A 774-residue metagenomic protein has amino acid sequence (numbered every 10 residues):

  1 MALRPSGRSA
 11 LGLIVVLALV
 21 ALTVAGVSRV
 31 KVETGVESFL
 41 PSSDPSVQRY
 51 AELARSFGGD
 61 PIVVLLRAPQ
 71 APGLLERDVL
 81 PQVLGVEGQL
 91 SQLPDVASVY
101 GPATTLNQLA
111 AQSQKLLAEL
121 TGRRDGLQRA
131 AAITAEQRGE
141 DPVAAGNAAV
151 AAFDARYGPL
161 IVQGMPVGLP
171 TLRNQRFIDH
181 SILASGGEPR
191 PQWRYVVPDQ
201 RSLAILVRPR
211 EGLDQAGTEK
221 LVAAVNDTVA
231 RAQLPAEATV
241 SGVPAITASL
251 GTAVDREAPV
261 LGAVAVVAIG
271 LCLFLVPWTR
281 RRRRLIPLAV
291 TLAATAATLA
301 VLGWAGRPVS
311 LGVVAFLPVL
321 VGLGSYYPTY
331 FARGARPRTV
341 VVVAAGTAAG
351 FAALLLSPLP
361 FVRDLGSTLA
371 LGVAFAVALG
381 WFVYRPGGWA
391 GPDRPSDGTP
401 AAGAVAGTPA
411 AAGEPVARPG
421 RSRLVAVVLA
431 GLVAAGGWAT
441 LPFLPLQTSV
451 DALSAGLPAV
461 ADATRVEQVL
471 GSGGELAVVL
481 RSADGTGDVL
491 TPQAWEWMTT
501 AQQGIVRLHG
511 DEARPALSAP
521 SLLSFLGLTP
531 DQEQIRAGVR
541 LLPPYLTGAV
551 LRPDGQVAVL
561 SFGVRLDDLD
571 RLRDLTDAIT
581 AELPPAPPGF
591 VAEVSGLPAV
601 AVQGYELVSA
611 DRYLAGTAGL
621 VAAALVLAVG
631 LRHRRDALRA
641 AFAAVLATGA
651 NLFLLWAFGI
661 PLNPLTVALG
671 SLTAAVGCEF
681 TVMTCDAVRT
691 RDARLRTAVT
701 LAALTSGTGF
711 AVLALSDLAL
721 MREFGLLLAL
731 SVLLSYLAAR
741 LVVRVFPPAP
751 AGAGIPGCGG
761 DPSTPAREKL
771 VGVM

Functional and structural regions predicted by a protein language model:
M1-A263, P395-Y613, C758-M774: Feature of extramembrane
M1-P41, R138-D141, G187, P209-A216 (+3 more regions): Membrane-embedded transmembrane helical bundles of large multi-pass transporters/channels
